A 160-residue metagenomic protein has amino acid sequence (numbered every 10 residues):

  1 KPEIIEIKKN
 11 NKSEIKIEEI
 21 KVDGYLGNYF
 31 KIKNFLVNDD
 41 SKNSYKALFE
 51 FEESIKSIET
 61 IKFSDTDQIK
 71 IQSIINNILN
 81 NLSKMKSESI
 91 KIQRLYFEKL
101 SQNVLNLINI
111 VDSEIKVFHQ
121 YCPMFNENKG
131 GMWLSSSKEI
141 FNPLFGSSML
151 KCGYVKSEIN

Functional and structural regions predicted by a protein language model:
K1-N160: Intrinsically disordered, low-complexity terminal tails/loops enriched in metal-binding residues
